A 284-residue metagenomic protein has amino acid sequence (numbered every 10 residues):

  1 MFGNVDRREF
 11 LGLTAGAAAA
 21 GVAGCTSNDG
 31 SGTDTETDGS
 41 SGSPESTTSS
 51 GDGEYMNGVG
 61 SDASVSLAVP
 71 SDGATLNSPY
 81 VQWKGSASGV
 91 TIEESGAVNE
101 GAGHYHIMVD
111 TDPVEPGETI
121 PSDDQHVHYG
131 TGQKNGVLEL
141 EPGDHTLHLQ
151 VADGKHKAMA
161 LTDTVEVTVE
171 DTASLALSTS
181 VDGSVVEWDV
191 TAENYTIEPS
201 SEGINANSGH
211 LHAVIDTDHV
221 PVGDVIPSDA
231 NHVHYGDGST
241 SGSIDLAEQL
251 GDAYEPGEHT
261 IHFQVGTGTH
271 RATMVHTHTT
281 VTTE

Functional and structural regions predicted by a protein language model:
M1-A102, T111-S208, T217-E284: Terminal disorder- and signal-encoded targeting elements
Y105-I107, L211-A213: Short beta-strand elements bearing conserved aromatic residues within extracellular beta-rich modules
